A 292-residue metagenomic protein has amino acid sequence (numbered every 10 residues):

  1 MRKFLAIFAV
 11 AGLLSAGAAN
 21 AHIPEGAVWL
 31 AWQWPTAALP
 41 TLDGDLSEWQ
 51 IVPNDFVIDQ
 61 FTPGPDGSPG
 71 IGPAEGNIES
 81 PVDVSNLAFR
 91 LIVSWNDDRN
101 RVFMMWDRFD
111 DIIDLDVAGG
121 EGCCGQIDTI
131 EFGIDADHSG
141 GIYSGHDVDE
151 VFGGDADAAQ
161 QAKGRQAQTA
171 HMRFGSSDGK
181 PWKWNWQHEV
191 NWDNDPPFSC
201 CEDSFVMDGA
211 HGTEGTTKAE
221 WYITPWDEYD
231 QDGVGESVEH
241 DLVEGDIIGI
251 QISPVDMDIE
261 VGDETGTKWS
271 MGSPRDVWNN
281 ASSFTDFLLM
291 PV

Functional and structural regions predicted by a protein language model:
M1-F4: Positively charged n-region of N-terminal signal peptides that target proteins for export
A6-S15: Bacterial N-terminal signal peptides
S15-A16, F56: Residues in and immediately flanking transmembrane alpha helices
G17-A21: Sec/Tat signal peptide C-region and signal peptidase I cleavage site
H22-V292: Structural preference for beta-rich elements and adjacent junctions enriched in aromatics
